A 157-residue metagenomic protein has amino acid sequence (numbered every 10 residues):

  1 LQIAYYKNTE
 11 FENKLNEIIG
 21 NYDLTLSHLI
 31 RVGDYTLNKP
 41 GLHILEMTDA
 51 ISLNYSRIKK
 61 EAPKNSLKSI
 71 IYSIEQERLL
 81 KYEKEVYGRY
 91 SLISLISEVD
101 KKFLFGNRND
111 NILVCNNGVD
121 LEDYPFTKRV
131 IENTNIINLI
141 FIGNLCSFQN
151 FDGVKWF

Functional and structural regions predicted by a protein language model:
L1-K14: A conserved catalytic-core segment of Leloir-type glycosyltransferases
L1-Q2, I44-K84, N144: Acceptor-binding helix/loop patch of EC 2.4 sugar-transfer enzymes, predominantly nucleotide-sugar-dependent
L15-V32, G41-I44: Short N-terminal targeting/anchoring amphipathic segment
S27-L29, L95-S97, N117: Replace "coordinates the UDP/GDP/TDP-sugar" with "coordinates nucleotide-activated sugar donors
D34-T36, L80-N111: A short, active-site helix/loop in glycosyltransferases that binds the activated sugar's phosphate group
N38-P40, N54-K59, P125-K128: Short aromatic-enriched loop/helix-cap "lid" or pocket-rim segments at secondary-structure transitions that line
H43-T48, N111-N117: Short hydrophobic/aromatic-enriched beta-strand-loop microsegments
G88, S94, G106, L113-F157: Conserved catalytic-core segment of nucleotide-activated headgroup transferases in glycan assembly
